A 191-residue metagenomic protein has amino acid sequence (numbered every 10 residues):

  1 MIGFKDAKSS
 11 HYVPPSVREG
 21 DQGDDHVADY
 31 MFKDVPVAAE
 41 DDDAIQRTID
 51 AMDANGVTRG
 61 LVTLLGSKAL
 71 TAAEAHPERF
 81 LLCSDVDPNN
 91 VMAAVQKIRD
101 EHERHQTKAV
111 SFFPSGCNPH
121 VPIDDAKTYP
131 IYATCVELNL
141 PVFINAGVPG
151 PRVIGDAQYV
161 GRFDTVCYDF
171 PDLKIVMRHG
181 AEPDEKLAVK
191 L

Functional and structural regions predicted by a protein language model:
M1-F4, N145, H179: Histidine-centered divalent metal-coordination motifs
M1-R59: An N-terminally biased module of ancient metal coordination in phosphate/nucleic-acid-related enzymes
I49, I98-R99, Y132, D164 (+1 more regions): Short hydrophobic/charged patches on amphipathic alpha-helices used for structural packing and interfaces
D50-T58, H76, E137-L138, D169-I175: A structural motif corresponding to the C-terminal end of an alpha-helix and its immediate exit/capping segment
R59, L65-Q158: Active-site gating/metal-coordination segments in enzymes
E103-K108, V160-I175: Structural recognition of alpha->loop->beta junctions
A157-C167, K186-L191: Short loop-to-alpha-helix "cap/lid" segments that border enzyme active sites across diverse enzyme classes
K174-L191: H/E-rich (His + Asp/Glu) clusters that bind or coordinate divalent metals
